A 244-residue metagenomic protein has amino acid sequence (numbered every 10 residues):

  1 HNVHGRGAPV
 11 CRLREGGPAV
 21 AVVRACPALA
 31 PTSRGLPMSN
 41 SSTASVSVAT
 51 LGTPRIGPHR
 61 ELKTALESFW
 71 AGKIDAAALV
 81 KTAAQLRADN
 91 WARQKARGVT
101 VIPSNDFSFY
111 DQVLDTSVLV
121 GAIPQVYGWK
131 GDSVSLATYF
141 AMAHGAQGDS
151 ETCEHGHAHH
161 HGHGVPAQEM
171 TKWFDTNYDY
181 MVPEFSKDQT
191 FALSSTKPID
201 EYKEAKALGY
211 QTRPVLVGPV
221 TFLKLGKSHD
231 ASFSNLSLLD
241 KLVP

Functional and structural regions predicted by a protein language model:
H1-A8, L238-L239, P244: Short intrinsically disordered, low-complexity coil segments enriched in acidic
G5-G7, G16-G17, G35: Residue-identity detector for glycine
R34-P244: Domain-level signal for soluble alpha/beta catalytic cores
